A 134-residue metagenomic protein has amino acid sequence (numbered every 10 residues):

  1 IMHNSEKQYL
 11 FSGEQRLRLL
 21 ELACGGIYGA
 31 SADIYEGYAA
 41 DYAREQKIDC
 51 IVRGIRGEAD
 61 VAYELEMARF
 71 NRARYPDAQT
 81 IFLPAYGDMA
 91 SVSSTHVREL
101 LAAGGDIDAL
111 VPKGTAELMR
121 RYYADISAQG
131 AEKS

Functional and structural regions predicted by a protein language model:
I1-S134: Nucleotidyltransferase catalytic core that binds NTPs
